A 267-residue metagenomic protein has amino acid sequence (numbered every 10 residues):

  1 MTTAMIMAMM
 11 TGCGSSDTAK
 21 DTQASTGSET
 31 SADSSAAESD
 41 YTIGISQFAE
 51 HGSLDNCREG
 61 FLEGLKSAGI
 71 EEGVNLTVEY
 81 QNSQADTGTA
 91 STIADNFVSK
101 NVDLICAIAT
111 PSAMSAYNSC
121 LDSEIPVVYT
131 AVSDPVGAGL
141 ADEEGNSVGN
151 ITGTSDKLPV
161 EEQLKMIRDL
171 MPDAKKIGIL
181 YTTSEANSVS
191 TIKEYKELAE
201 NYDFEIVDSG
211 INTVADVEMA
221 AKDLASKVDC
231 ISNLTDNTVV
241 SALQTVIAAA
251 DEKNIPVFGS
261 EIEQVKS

Functional and structural regions predicted by a protein language model:
M1-T11: Sec-dependent bacterial lipoprotein signal peptides
M10-S35: Bacterial lipoprotein signal-peptidase II cleavage site
E29, E38, T42-A68, E79-G88 (+3 more regions): Extracytoplasmic "Venus flytrap"
I43, F61, T152-A199: An alpha-beta-alpha
T77-S99, S209-A225: Structural motif
N82-D142, D236-D251, I255-G259: Beta-alpha junction/loop-to-helix N-cap segments that form part of ligand/metal-binding clefts
L180, A186-I255, G259-E261: Pocket-lining segment of extracytoplasmic ligand-binding domains
E263-S267: Flexible loop/turn connectors
